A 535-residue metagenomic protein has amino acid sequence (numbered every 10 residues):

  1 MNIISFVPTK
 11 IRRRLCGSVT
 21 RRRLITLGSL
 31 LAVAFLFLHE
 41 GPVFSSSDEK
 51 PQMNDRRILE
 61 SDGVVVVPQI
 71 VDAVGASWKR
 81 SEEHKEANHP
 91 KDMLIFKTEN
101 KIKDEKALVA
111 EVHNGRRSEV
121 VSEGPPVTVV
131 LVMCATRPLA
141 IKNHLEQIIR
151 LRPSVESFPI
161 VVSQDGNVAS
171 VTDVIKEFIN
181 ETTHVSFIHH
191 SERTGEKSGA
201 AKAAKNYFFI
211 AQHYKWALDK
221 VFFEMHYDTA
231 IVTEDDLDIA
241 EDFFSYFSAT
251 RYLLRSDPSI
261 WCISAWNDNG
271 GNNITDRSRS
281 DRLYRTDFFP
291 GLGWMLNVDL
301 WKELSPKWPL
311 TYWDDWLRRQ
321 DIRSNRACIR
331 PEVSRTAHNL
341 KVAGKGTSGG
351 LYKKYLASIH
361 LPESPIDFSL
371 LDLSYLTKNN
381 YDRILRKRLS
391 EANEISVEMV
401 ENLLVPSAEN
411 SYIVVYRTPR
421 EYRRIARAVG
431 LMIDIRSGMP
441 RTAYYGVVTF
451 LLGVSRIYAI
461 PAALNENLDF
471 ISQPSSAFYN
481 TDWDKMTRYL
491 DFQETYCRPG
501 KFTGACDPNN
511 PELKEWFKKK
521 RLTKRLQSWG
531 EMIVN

Functional and structural regions predicted by a protein language model:
N2-E105: N-terminal signal-anchor transmembrane helix specifying type II single-pass membrane topology of secretory-pathway
R21-L38, P309-N535: C-terminal catalytic/acceptor-binding lobe
V127-V130, P159: Cell-envelope/extracellular polymer assembly enzymes that use nucleotide-activated donors
V129-R137: A conserved hydrophobic helix/loop-capping motif in glycosyltransferases and polysaccharide synthases
E146-S157: Short, acidic, metal-binding catalytic loop of nucleotide-sugar glycosyltransferases
V168-D228: Active-site-proximal specificity loops/subdomain of glycosyltransferases
H226-D238: Short beta-strand-to-loop acidic/aromatic patch adjacent to the donor-nucleotide binding site
A240-D315: Conserved catalytic core of nucleotide-sugar-dependent glycosyltransferases
